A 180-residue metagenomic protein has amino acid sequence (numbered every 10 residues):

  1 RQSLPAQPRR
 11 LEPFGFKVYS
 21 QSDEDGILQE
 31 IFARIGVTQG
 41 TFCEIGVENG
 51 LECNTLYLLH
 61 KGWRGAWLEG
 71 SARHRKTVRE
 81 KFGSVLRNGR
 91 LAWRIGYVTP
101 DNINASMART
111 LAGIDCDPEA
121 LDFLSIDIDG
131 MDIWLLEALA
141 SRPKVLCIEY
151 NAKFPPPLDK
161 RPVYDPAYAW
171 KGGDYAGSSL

Functional and structural regions predicted by a protein language model:
R1-G15: Membrane-proximal basic amphipathic "stem/tether" segments
R1-Q2, G50, P155-P156: Short hydrophobic/aromatic-rich motifs at helix boundaries and adjacent loops
Q7-R9, D25-E30, I128-L139: Short charge-dense sequence patches
P8, A33-R34, K160-V163: A short alpha-helix capping/helix-coil boundary motif
E12-T110, E119, F123-I126, A152: SAM cofactor-binding core of SAM-dependent methyltransferases, primarily the Rossmann-like beta-alpha-beta module
T41-E44, Y57, G62-W63, A112-L124 (+1 more regions): Conserved acidic-Pro-Pro-aromatic motif
